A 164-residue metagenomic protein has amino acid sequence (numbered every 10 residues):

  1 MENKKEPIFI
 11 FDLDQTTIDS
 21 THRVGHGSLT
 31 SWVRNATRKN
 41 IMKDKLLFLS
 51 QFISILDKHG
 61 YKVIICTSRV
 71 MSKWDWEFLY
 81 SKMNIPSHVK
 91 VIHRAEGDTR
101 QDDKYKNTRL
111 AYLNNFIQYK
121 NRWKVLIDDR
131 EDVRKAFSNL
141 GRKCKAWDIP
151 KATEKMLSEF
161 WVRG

Functional and structural regions predicted by a protein language model:
E2-R100: Alpha-helical substrate-recognition element adjacent to the catalytic core
P7-I8, K106-E131, F137: Conserved Lys-Pro-Asp/Glu-containing loop-to-beta segment of HAD-superfamily phosphomonoesterases, centered on
D19, H93, R100-Q101, Y105 (+2 more regions): Short, solvent-exposed coil/turn linker segments
K62-C66, A111, I117-K120, K145-I149: Generic alpha-helical hydrophobic packing signal
E77-I85, Y112-N115, K135-G141: Short, aromatic/basic amphipathic alpha-helical patches
R100-L113, S158-G164: Short, surface-exposed amphipathic charged segments that create phosphate/polyanion-binding patches used for binding
N121-G164: Acidic, Mg2+-coordinating phosphoryl-transfer loop and its flanking beta/alpha structural elements, shared across
